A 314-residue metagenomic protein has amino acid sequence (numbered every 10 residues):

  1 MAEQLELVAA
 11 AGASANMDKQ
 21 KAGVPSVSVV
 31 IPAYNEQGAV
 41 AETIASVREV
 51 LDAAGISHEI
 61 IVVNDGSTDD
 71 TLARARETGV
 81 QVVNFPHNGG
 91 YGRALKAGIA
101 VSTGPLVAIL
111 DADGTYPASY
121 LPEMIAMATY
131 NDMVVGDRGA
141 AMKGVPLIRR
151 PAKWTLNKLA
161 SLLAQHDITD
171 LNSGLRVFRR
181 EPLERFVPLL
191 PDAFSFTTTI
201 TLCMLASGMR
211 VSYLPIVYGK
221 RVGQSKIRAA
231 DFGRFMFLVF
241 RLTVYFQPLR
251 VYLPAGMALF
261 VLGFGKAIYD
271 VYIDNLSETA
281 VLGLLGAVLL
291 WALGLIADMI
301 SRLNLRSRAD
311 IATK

Functional and structural regions predicted by a protein language model:
A2-G23, D192-K314: Hydrophobic helical membrane-anchoring modules
S26-S28, E59, T199: Cell-envelope/extracellular polymer assembly enzymes that use nucleotide-activated donors
S28-P32, I44, I61-V62, N84: Short hydrophobic beta-strand elements that form part of the catalytic alpha/beta core underpinning NDP-sugar/donor
E36-L51: Short, well-formed alpha-helical segments that are part of the catalytic scaffolds of diverse glycosyltransferases
G38-E42, D69-A73, R93, D170: Residue-level preference for short helical/loop micro-motifs built around acidic side chains
R48, I56-G66, V83: Short beta-strand/loop segment that forms part of the nucleotide-sugar
N64-L72, G114: A conserved acidic beta->alpha catalytic loop
V83-V101, L106-I109, T115-F194, T198 (+1 more regions): Acceptor/aglycone-binding surface of glycosyltransferases and processive sugar-polymer synthases
